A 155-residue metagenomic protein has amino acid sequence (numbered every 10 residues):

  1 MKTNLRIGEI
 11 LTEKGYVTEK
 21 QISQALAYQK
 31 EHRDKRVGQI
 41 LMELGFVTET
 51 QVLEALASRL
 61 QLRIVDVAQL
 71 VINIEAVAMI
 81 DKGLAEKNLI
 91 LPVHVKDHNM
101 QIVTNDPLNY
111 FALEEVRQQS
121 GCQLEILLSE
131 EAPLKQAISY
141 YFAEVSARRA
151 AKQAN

Functional and structural regions predicted by a protein language model:
M1-L128, A132-Q136, Y140: Non-catalytic accessory regions
H98, A132-L134, A143-N155: Cytosolic regulatory modules rich in charged/polar residues
